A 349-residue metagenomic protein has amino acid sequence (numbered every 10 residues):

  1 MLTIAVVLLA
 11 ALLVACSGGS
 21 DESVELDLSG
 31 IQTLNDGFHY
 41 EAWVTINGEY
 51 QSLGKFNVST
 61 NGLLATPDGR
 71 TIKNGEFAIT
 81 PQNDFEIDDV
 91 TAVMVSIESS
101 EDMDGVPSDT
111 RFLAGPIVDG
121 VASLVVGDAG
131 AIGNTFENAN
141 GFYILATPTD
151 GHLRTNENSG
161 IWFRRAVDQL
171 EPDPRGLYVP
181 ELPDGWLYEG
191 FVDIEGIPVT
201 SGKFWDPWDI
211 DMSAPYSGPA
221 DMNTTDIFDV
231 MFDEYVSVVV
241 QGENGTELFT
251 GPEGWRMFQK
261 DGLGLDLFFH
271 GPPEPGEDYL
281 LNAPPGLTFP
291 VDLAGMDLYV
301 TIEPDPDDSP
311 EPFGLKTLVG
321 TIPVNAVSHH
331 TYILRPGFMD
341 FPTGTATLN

Functional and structural regions predicted by a protein language model:
M1-T3: Bacterial N-terminal signal peptides that target proteins for export
V6-V7: Small-residue packing motifs within transmembrane alpha-helices
L13-A15: C-terminal motif of bacterial Sec signal peptides marking the signal peptidase cleavage site
S17-N349: N-terminal targeting/export leaders
